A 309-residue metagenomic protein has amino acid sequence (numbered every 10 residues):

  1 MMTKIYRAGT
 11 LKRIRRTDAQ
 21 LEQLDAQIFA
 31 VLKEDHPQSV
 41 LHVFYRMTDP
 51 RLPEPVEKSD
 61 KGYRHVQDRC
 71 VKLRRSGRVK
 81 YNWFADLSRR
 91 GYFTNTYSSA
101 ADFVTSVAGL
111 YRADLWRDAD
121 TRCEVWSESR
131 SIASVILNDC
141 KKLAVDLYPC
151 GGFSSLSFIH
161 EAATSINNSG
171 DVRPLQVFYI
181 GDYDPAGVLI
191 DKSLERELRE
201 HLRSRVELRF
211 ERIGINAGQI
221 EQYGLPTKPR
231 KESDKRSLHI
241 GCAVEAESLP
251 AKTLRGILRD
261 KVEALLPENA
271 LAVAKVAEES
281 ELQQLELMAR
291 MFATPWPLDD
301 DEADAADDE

Functional and structural regions predicted by a protein language model:
M1-L175, V188-E309: Nucleic-acid enzyme cleavage-core boundary/entry regions
D184: Catalytic metal-binding/acid-base residues of hydrolase active sites
